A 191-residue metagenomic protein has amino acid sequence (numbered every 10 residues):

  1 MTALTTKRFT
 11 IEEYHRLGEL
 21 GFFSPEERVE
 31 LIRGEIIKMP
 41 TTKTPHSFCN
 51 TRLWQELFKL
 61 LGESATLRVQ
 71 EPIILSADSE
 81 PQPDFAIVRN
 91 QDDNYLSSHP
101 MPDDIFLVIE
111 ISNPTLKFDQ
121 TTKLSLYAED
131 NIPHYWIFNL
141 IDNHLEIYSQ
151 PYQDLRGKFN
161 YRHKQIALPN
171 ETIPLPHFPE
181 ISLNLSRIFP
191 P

Functional and structural regions predicted by a protein language model:
M1-P191: Gly/Pro/Ser/Thr-rich low-complexity, intrinsically disordered segments predominantly at protein N-termini
